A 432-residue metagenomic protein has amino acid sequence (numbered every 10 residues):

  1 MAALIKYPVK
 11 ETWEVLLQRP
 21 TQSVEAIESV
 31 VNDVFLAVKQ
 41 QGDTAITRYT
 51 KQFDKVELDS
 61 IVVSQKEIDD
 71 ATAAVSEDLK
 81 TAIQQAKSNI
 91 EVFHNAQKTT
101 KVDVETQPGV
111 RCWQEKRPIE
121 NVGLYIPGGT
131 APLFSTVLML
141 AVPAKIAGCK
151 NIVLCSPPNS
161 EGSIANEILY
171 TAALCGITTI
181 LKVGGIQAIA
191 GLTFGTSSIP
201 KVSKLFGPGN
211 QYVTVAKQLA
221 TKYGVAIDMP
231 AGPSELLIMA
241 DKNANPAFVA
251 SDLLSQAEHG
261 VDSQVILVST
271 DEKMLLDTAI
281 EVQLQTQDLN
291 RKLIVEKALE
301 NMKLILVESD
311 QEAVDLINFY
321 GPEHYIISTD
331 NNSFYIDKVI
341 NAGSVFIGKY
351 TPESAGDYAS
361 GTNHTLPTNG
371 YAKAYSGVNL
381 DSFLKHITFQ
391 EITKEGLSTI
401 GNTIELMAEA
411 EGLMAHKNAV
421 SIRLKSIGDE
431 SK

Functional and structural regions predicted by a protein language model:
M1-E120: N-terminal Rossmann-like NAD(P)+-binding subdomain of aldehyde/semialdehyde dehydrogenases
A2-P8, T179-G184, L304-S309: Short acidic-hydrophobic, aromatic-tinged amphipathic segments that line or gate anion-handling sites
T99-T106, A226, S263-V268, D288-A298 (+3 more regions): Flexible, glycine/charged-enriched surface loops at secondary-structure junctions
V104-Y170: Conserved small-residue-rich beta-alpha loop and adjacent elements that most often cradle the phosphate/pyrophosphate
L174-Q264: Conserved NAD(P)+-binding/catalytic subdomain of aldehyde/semialdehyde dehydrogenases
H259, L267-K338, A342: A glycine- and small/hydrophobic-rich beta-loop-beta segment that serves as a flexible "lid/hinge" or phosphate-binding
F319-K432: C-terminal core of ALDH-fold dehydrogenases
